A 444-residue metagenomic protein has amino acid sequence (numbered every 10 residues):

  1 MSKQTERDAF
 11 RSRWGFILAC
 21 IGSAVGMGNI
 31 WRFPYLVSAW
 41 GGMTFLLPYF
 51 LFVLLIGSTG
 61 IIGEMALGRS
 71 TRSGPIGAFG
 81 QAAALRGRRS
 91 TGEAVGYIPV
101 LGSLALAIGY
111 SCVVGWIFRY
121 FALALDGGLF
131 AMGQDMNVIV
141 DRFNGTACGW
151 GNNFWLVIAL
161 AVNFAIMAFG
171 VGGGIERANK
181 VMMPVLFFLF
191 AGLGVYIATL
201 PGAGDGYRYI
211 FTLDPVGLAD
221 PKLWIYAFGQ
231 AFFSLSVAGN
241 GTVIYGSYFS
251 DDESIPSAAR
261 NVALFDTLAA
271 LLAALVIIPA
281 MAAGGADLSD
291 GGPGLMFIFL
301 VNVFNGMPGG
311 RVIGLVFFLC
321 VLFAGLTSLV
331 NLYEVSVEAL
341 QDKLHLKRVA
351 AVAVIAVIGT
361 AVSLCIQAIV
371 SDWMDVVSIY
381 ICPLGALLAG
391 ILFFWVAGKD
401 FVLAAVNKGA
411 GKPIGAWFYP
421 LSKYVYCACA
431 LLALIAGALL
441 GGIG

Functional and structural regions predicted by a protein language model:
M1-W31, G60-M65, R69-Y97, S250-S254 (+1 more regions): Membrane-interface "cap" regions at the ends of multi-pass membrane proteins
S2-E6, F10, E176, K180-L326 (+1 more regions): Membrane-embedded translocation segments of transport machinery
Q4-D8, L36-W40, S70-I98, S111-G172 (+5 more regions): Inter-helical loop and helix-membrane interface segments of multi-pass membrane transporters/permeases
A9, G15-I17, S23, N153-F154 (+6 more regions): Loop-to-transmembrane helix boundary motifs in multi-pass membrane proteins
S12-F52, N240-G241, G246, E253-R260 (+2 more regions): Transmembrane helix-boundary motif of multi-pass solute transporters/channels
M27-L36, W40-M43, N163-E176, V195-R208 (+8 more regions): Transmembrane helix-loop junctions in multi-pass membrane proteins
R32-Y49, G68-G74, W116, G174-M182 (+5 more regions): Transmembrane helix-loop boundary segments of multi-pass membrane transporters
A94-S103, V337, K343-A356, V376-L434 (+1 more regions): C-terminal membrane-solvent junction of multi-pass transporters and transport-like membrane proteins
